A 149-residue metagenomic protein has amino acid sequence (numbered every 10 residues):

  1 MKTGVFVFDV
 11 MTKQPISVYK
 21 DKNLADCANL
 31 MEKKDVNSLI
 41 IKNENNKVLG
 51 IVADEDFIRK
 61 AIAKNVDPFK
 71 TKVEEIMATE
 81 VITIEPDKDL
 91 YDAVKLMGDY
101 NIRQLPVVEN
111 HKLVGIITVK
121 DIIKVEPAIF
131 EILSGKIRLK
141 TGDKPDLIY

Functional and structural regions predicted by a protein language model:
M1-Q14, A53-G98, T118-Y149: Tandem CBS (Bateman) regulatory domains
Q14-S17, K47-V48, T83, K112: Short, flexible active-site loop motifs that bind/organize anionic cofactors or intermediates
S17-D35, K42, I84-N101, V108 (+1 more regions): The conserved cystathionine-beta-synthase
M31-K34, L39-D56, M97, L105-K120: A glycine-centered beta-loop-beta connector
